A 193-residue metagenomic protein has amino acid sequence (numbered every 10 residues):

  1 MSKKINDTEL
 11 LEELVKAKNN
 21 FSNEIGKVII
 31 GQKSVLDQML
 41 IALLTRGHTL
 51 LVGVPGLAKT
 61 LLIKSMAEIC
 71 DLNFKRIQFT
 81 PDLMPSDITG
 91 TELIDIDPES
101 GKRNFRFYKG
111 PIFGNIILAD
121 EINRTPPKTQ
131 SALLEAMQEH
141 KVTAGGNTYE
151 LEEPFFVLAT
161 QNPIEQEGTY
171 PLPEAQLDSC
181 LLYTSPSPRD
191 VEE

Functional and structural regions predicted by a protein language model:
V15-H48: Pre-Walker A (pre-P-loop) alpha-helix and adjacent loop at the N terminus of AAA/AAA+ ATPase modules, a conserved
V35, C70, T125, T129 (+2 more regions): Helical "lid/switch" subdomain of P-loop NTPase nucleotide-binding domains
A42-L44, P81, Y108-I112, T125-P126 (+3 more regions): Conserved catalytic network of the ASCE P-loop NTPase/AAA+ motor domain
T45-T80: Walker A/P-loop
D97, E139-S185: Canonical AAA+ ATPase core
D97-I116: Conserved alpha-helical scaffold flanking the Walker A/P-loop in AAA+ ATPase domains
G114-M137, Y170: Conserved AAA+/SF3 P-loop NTPase catalytic/coupling segment centered on the Walker-B
Y183-E193: Single conserved hydrophobic/aromatic residue that forms the stacking wall/gate of nucleotide- or nucleobase-binding
